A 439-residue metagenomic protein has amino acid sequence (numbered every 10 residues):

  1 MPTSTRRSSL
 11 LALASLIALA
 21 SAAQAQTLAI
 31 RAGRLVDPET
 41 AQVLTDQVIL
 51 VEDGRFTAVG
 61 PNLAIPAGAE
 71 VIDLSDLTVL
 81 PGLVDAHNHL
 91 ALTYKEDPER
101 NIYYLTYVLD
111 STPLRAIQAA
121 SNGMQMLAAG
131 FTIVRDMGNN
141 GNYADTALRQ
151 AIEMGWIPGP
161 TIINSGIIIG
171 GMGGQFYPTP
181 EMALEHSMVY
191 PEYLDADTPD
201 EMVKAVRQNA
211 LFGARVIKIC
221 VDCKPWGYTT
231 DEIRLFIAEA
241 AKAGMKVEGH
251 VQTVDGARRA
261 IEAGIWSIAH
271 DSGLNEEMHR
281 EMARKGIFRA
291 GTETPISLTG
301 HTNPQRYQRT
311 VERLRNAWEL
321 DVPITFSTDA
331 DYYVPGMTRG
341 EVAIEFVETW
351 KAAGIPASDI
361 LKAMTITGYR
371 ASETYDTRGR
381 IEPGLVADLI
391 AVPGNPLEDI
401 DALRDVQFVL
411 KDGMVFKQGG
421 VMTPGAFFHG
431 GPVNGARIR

Functional and structural regions predicted by a protein language model:
L35, T40-L80: Histidine-rich, glycine-flanked metal-binding segment
L77-Q150, M154-W156, Q175, A260-A263: Metal-associated gating/positioning segment near the N- to mid-region
A91-R115, M172-P191, A283-Y307, D321 (+2 more regions): Active-site gating loops and adjacent loop-to-helix segments of metal-dependent hydrolytic enzymes
Q118-D145, G159-I168, F212-K224, K246 (+4 more regions): Divalent metal-dependent hydrolysis catalytic cores, especially in the metallo-beta-lactamase
Q150-I169, Y228-Q252, G286-G291: Alpha-helix-loop-beta-strand connector modules within alpha/beta enzyme cores
T179-R234: Active-site gating/metal-coordination segments in enzymes
K242, R309-N395: His/Asp/Glu-enriched, well-ordered alpha-helical/loop segment that forms or immediately abuts the divalent-metal
M364, P383-H429: C-terminal cap of metal-dependent C-N hydrolases
